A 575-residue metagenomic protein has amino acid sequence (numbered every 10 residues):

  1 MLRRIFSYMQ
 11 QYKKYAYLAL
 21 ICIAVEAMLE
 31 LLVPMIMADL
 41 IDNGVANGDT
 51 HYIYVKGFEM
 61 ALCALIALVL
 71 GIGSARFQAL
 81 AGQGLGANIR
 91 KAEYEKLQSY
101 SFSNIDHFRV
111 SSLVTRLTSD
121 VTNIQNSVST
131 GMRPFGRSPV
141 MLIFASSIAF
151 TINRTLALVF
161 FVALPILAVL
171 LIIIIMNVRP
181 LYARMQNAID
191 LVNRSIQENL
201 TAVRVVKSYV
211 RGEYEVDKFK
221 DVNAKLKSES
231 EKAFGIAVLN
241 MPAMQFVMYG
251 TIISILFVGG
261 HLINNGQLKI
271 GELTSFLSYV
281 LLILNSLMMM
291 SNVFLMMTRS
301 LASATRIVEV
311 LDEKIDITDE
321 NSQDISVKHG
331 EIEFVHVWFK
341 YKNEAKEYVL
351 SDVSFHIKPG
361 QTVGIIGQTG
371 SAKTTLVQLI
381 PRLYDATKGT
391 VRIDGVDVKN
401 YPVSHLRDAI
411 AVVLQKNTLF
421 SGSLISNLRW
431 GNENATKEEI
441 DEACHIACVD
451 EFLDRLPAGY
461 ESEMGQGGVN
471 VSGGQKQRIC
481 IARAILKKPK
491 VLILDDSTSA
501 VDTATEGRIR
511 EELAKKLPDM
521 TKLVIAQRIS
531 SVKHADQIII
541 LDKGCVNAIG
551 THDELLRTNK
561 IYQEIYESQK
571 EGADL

Functional and structural regions predicted by a protein language model:
L2, Q10, A16-G73, F77 (+2 more regions): Transmembrane helix-loop-helix hairpins at lipid-water interfaces of multipass membrane proteins, especially the type-1
Q11-K14, Q78, S99-S103, S119-V128 (+8 more regions): An intracellular "coupling" helix at the cytosolic face of ABC transporter transmembrane type-1 domains
I21, L29, V33, F58 (+6 more regions): Hydrophobic alpha-helical transmembrane segments of ABC transporter permease domains
V25-L29, V33, A61, L65-G82 (+3 more regions): Hydrophobic alpha-helical membrane-associated segments
N47-G48, Q83, K91-T115, S119-V121 (+5 more regions): Short intracellular "coupling" helices and adjacent cytoplasmic loop segments at the cytosolic face of multi-pass
D49-I53, I148-V162, K232-T305, V310-L311: Helix-loop-helix
R76-G84, N88, T151, V169-L191: Cytoplasmic juxtamembrane "membrane-exit" helices immediately C-terminal to transmembrane segments
I325-L575: ABC-type nucleotide-binding domain
